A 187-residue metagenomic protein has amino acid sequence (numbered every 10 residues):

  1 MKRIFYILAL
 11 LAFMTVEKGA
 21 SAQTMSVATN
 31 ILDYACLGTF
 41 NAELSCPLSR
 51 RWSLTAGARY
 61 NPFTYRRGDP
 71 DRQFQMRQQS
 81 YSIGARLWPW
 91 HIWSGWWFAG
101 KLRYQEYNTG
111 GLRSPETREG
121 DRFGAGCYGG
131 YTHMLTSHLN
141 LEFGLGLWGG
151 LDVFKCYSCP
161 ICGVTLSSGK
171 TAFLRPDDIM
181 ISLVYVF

Functional and structural regions predicted by a protein language model:
M1-M25, L183, F187: Bacterial Sec-dependent N-terminal signal peptides
Q23-M25, C36-F40, Q75-Y81, E119-A125 (+1 more regions): Residues that define the transmembrane beta-barrel architecture of outer-membrane proteins
Q23-T24, N30-I31, G111, T117-R118 (+1 more regions): Short leucine-rich amphipathic alpha-helices used at interfaces
T24-V27, R66-D69, G110-R113, C162-S168: Extracytoplasmic loops and strand-loop junctions of Gram-negative outer membrane beta-barrel proteins
S26-E43, N61: Solvent-exposed loop/turn segments connecting transmembrane beta-strands in outer-membrane beta-barrel proteins
D33, S45-L48, F173: Short secondary-structure boundary/capping segments within folded domains
C46-F143, S182-Y185: Gram-negative (and chloroplast) outer-membrane scaffold detector with strong preference for beta-barrel transmembrane
T136-F187: Predominantly the C-terminal beta-signal and adjacent terminal strand-loop region of outer-membrane beta-barrel
